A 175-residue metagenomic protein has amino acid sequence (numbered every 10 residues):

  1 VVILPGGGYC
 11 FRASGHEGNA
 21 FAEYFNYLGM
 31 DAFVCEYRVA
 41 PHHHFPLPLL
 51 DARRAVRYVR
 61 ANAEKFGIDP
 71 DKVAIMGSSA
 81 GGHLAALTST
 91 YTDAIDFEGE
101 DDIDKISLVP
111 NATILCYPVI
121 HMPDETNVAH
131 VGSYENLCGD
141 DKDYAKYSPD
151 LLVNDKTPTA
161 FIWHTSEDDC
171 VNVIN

Functional and structural regions predicted by a protein language model:
V1-G7: Short beta-strand element of the alpha/beta-hydrolase
G6, M30, Y37-V39, P118: Active-site loop/turn elements of alpha/beta-hydrolase fold enzymes, especially the short glycine-/histidine-rich
A13-G15, A20, F33-P70: Catalytic nucleophile-loop/oxyanion-hole region of alpha/beta-hydrolase and closely related hydrolase-like folds
N26-F33, A74, A112: A fold-wide structural signal in alpha/beta-hydrolase
R54-A129, Y144-A145: Primarily recognizes the serine-hydrolase "nucleophile elbow" in alpha/beta-hydrolase and SGNH/GDSL folds
G99-I103, L137-L152, K156-P158: Active-site nucleophile elbow and catalytic-triad environment of alpha/beta-hydrolase enzymes
K156, F161-H164, D168: Short beta-strand/loop motif that positions the catalytic acidic residue of the alpha/beta-hydrolase fold
D169-N175: Conserved alpha/beta-hydrolase "acid-adjacent" motif
